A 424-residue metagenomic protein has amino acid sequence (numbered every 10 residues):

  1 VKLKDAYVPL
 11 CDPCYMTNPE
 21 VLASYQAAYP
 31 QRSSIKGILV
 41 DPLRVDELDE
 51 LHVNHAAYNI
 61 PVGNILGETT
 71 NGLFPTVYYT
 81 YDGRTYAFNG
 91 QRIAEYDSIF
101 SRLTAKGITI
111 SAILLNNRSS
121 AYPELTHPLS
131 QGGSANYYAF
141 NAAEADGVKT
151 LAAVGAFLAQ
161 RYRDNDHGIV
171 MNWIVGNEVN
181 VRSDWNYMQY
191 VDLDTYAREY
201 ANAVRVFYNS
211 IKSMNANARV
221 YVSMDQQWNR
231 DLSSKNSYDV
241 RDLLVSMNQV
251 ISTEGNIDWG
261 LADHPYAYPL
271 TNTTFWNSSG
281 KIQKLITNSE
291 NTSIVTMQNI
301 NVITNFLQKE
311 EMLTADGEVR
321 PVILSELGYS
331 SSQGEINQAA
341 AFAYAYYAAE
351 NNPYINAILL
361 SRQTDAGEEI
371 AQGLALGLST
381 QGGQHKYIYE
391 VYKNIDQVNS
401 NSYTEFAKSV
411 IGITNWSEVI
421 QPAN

Functional and structural regions predicted by a protein language model:
K2-N64, T69-T70: Boundary/entry segment of secreted carbohydrate-active catalytic domains
T17, S119-L125, L129, V319 (+2 more regions): C-terminal/domain-terminus segments
S33-G37, H55-A57, G107-S111, V170-I174 (+4 more regions): Structural preference for beta-strand elements that scaffold enzyme active sites
G37, F74-P75, R163, D184 (+2 more regions): Aromatic-rich peripheral "rim/lid" segments of glycoside hydrolase catalytic domains that contact and position glycan
I38-E50, L151-R161, S237-Q249, N337-A348: Short, acidic/polar
E50, D164-H167, E254-G255, N351-N352: Alpha-helix termination/capping residues and helix-transition junctions
N54-R230, Y268, D365-I370: Substrate-binding cleft and catalytic face of glycoside hydrolase catalytic domains, especially the flexible beta-alpha
L151-V154, D166-M171, Y196-E335: Noncatalytic carbohydrate-binding groove/subsite architecture in carbohydrate-active enzymes
